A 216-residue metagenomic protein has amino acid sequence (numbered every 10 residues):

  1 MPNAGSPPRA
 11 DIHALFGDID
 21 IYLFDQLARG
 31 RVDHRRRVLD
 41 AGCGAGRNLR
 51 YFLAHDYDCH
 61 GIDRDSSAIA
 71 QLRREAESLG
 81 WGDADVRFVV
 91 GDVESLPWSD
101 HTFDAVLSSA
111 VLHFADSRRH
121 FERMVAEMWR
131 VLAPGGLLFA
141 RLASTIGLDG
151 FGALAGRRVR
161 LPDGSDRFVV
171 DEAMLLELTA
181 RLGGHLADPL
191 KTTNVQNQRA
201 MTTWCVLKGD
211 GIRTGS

Functional and structural regions predicted by a protein language model:
M1-D33, V38-L39, G44-E94, F139-S216: Class I (Rossmann-like) S-adenosyl-L-methionine-dependent methyltransferase catalytic domain, capturing the SAM-binding
R36, T102, G135-G136: Surface-exposed loop/turn positions
S66, R118-E122: Non-membrane alpha-helical structural segments and their capping/turn regions in soluble enzymes
E94-V106: A short acidic, Gly/Pro-enriched loop at the edge of an enzyme's catalytic core that lines a small-molecule cofactor
A105-R119: A short SAM/SAH-binding and catalytic strip from SAM-dependent methyltransferases
L112, M124, S144: Flexible, active-site-proximal loop/turn residues at the rims of small-molecule/cofactor binding pockets and catalytic
E122-P134: A short glycine-rich, Lys/Arg-flanked "PGG" loop and its adjoining helix->strand segment in the class I
